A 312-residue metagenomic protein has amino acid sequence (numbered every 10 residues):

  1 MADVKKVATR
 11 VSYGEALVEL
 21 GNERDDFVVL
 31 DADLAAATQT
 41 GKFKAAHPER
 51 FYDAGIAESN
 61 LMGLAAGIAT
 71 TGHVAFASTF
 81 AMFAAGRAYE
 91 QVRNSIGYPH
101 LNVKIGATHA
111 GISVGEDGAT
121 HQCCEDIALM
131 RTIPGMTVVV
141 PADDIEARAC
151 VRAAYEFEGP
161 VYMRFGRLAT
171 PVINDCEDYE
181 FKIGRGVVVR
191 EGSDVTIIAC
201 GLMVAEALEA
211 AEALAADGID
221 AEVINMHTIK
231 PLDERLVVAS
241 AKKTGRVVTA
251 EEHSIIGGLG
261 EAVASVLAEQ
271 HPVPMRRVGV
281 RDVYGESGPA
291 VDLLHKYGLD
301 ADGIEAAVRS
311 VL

Functional and structural regions predicted by a protein language model:
M1-R164, A169: Thiamine diphosphate
R10-V11, E23, L34-G41, A45 (+2 more regions): Thiamine diphosphate
